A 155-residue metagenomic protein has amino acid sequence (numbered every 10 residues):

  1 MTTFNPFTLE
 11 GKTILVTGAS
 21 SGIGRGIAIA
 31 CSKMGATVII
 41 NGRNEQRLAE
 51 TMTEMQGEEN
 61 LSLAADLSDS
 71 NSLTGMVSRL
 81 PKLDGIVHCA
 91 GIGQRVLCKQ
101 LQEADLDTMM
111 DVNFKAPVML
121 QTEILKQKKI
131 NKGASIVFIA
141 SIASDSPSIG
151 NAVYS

Functional and structural regions predicted by a protein language model:
T13, S20-G22: Conserved glycine-rich cofactor-binding loop
A36-E50: Conserved glycine-rich Rossmann-like NAD(P)H-binding loop of the short-chain dehydrogenase/reductase
A90-Q94: Conserved NAD(P)H cofactor-binding loop of Rossmann-fold oxidoreductase domains
L97-C98, D105-M110: Substrate-binding pocket helix/loop in short-chain dehydrogenase/reductase
K99, S146-V153: Active-site loop immediately N-terminal to the catalytic Tyr-X3-Lys motif of short-chain dehydrogenase/reductase
Q121-T122: A short, exposed helix-loop element centered on a Lys and neighboring polar residues
S141: Residue(s) in the substrate-gating loop at a strand-loop-helix junction that position the organic substrate next
